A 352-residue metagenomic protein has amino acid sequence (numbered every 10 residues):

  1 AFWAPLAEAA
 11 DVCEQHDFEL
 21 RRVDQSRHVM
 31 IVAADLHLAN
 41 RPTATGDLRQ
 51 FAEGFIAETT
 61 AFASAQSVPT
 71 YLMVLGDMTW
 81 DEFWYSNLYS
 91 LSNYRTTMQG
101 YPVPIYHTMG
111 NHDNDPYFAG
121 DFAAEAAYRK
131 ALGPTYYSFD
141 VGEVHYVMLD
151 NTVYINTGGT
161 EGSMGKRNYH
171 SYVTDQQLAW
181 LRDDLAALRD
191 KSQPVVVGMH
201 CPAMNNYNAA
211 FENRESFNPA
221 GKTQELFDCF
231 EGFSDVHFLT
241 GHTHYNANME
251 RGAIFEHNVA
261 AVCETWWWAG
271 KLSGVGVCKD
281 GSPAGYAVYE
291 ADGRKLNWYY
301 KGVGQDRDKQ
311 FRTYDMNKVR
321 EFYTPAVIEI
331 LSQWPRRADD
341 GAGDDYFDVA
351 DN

Functional and structural regions predicted by a protein language model:
E8-Y85: N-terminal active-site segment of His-dependent metallophosphoesterases
M30-V32, L72-V74, H107-T108, V197 (+1 more regions): Residue-level marker for buried hydrophobic side chains located in beta-strands that build the well-ordered beta-sheet
D35, G76-D77, G110-N111, H200 (+1 more regions): Active-site glycine-centered loops adjacent to acidic/histidine catalytic or metal-binding residues that shape
F83-K191, R214-H237, Y245-A291, L296: Extended active-site neighborhood of metal-dependent phosphoesterases/phosphodiesterases
N151, G198-A203, H242-T243, K301-V303: Short, well-ordered beta-to-alpha junction loops that form the rim of enzyme active sites and present histidine/acidic
L188-N208: Short acidic, glycine-rich surface-loop motifs adjacent to enzyme active sites
D280, A284-N352: A short C-terminal boundary segment appended to hydrolase-like catalytic domains
